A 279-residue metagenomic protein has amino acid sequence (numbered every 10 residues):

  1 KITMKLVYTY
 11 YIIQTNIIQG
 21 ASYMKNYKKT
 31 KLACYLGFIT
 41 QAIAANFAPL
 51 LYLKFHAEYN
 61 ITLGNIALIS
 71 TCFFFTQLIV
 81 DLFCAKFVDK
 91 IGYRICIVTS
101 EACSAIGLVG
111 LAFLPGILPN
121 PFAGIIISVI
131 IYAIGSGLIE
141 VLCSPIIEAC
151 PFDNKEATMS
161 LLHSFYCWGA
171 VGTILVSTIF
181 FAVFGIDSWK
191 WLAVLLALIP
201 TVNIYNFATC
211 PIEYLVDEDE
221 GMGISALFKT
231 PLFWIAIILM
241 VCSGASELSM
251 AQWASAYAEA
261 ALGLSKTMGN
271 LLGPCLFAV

Functional and structural regions predicted by a protein language model:
T30, L36-F55, I61, S144 (+1 more regions): Extracytoplasmic
L32, I61-C72, S160, G263-L276: Loop-to-transmembrane helix entry
A48-P49, P231-P274: Extracytoplasmic gate region of multi-pass secondary transporters
T71-A85, P274-V279: Central cavity-lining transmembrane alpha-helices of secondary-active solute carriers, predominantly the Major
A102-P119: C-terminal ends and interior cores of transmembrane alpha-helices in multi-pass membrane transporters/permeases
V129-S164: Cytoplasmic helix-loop-helix junction between adjacent transmembrane helices in 12-TM secondary transporters
L161-I212: Helix-loop-helix hairpin linking two adjacent transmembrane segments in secondary transporters
